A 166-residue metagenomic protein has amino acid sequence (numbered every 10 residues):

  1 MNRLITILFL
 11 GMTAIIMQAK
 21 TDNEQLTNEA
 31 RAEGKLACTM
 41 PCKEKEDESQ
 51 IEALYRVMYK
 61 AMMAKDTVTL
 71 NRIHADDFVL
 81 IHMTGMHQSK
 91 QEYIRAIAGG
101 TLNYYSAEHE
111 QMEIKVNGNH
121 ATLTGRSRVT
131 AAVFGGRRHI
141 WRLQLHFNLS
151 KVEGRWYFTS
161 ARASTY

Functional and structural regions predicted by a protein language model:
N2-L8: Sec-dependent signal peptide recognition, specifically the positively charged N-region followed immediately by
L10-Q18: Hydrophobic h-region of N-terminal signal peptides that target proteins for export in Gram-negative bacteria
K20-D76: Short, low-complexity N-terminal intrinsically disordered segments enriched in polar/charged residues
N23-L26, A30, R142-Y166: Short beta-strand edge/turn micro-motifs at domain boundaries
M58, Y93, H109-I114, S127-V129 (+1 more regions): Hydrophobic/aromatic beta-strand elements that line small-molecule binding cavities or substrate pockets in beta-rich
M62, D77-Q88, G100-L102: A short gly/proline-enriched turn/hairpin at secondary-structure junctions
H74, T84-G85, G118, G125-V129 (+2 more regions): A mature extracytoplasmic/lumenal domain signature
I97-R137: Surface-exposed, charged secondary-structure patches
